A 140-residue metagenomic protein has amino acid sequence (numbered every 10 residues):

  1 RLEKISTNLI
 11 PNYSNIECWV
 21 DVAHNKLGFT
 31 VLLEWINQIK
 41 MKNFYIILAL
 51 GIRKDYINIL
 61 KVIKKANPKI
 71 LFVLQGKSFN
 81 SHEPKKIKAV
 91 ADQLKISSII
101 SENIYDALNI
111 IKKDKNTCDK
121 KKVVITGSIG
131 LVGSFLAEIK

Functional and structural regions predicted by a protein language model:
R1-I70: Nucleotide phosphate-binding/pyrophosphate-handling subdomain across enzymes that bind or process nucleotide phosphates
N15-C18, L60-K122: C-terminal helical cap/extension that packs against the catalytic core of soluble nucleotide-cofactor enzymes
S128: Active-site-proximal loop/hinge segments that shape catalytic or ion-binding/gating pockets
